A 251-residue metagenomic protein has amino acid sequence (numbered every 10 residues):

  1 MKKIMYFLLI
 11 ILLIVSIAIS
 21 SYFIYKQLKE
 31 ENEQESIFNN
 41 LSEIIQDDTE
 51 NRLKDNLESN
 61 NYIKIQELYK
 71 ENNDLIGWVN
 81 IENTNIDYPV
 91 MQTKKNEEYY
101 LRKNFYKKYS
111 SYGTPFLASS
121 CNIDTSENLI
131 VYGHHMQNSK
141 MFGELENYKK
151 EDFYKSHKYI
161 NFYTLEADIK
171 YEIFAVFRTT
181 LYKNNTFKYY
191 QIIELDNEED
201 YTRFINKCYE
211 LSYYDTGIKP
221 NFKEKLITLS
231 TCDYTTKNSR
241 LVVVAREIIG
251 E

Functional and structural regions predicted by a protein language model:
M1-I4: Positively charged n-region of N-terminal signal peptides that target proteins for export
Y6-Y22: Hydrophobic membrane-insertion alpha-helices, especially the h-region of bacterial N-terminal signal peptides
S20-E251: Solvent-exposed, non-transmembrane regions of membrane-associated and secreted proteins
